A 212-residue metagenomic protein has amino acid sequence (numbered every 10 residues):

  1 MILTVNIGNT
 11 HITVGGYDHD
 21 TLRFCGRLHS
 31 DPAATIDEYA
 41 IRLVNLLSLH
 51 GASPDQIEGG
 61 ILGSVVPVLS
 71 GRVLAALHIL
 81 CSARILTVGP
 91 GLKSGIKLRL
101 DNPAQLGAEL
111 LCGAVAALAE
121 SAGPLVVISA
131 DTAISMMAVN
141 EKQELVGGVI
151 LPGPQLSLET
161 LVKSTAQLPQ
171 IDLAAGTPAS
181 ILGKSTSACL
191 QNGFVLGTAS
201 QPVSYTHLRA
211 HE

Functional and structural regions predicted by a protein language model:
M1-L92: N-terminal glycine/serine-rich phosphate-binding loop of ATP-dependent small-molecule kinases, especially carbohydrate
M1-R23, P124-L145, L161: Gly/Thr-rich phosphate-binding beta-strand-loop-beta motif of the actin/hexokinase/Hsp70
D31-T35, L106-A108, G113-A122, V146-N192: Glycine-rich phosphate-binding loop plus the immediately following alpha-helix
A52-L106, K142-G148, G153-P154, G183-V195 (+1 more regions): Short beta-strand-loop/turn "lid" adjacent to the catalytic site in phosphate-handling enzymes
A83-G95, T132, P169-P178: Acidic-glycine-rich active-site phosphate/pyrophosphate-binding loop
T206-E212: Conserved small/polar residues in nucleotide/adenosyl-binding loops
